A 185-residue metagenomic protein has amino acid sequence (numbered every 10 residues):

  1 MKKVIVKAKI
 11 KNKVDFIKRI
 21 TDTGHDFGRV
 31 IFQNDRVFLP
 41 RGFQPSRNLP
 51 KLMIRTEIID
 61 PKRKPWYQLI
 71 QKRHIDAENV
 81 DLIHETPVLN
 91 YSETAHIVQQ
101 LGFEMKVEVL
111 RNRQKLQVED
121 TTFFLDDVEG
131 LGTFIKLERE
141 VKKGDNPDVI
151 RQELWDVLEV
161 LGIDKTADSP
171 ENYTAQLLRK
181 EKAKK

Functional and structural regions predicted by a protein language model:
M1-D120, D164-K185: N-terminal strand-loop-strand beta-hairpin
V6-K7, E140-G144: Flexible, glycine/proline-enriched loop segments at strand-loop-helix junctions that form or flank small-ligand binding
K11, F16-R19, I135, Q152-V157: Glyoxalase I/VOC metalloenzyme domain signal
E93, R111, G132, V149-E153: Residues forming well-ordered secondary-structure scaffolds
D120-D126: Short glycine-rich, acidic/polar surface loops and turns
G130-E138: Residues forming anionic-ligand binding surfaces in small-molecule and nucleic-acid pockets of primarily soluble enzymes
K142-S169: Mixed-charge, glycine-accented linear interaction segment located at domain edges/termini
